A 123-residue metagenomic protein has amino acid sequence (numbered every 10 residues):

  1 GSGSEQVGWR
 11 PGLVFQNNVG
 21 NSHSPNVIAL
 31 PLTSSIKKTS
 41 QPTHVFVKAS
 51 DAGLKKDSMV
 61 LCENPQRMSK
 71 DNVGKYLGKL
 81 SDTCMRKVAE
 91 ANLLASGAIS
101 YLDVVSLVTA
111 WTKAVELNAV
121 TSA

Functional and structural regions predicted by a protein language model:
S2-W9, L13-S50: Compact nucleic-acid interaction/catalytic patches
A49-A114, A123: C-terminal terminal-subdomain/extension
L117: Cationic, low-complexity basic patches in intrinsically disordered or flexible, solvent-exposed regions
